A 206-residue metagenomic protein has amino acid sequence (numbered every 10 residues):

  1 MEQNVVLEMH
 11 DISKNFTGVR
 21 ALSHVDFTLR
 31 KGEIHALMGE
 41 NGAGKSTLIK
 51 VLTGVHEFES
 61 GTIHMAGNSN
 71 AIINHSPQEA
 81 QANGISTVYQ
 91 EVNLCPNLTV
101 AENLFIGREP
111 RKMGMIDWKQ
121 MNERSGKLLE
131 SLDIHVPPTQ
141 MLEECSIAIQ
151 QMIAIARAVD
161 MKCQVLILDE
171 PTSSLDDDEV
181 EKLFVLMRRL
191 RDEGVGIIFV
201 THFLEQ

Functional and structural regions predicted by a protein language model:
E2-Q206: Glycine-rich phosphate-binding loops of nucleotide-dependent enzymes
